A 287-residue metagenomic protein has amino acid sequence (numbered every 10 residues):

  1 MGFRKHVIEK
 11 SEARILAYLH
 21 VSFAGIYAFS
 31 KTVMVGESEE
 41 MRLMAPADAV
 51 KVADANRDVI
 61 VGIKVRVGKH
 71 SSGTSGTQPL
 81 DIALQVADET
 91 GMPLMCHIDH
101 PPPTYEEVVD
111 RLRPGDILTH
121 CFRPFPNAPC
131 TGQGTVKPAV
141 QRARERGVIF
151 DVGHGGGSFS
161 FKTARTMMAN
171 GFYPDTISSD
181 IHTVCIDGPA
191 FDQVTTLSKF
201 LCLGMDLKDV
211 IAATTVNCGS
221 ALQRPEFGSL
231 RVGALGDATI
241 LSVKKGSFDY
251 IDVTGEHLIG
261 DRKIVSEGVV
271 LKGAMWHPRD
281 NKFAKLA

Functional and structural regions predicted by a protein language model:
M1-R66: Divalent-metal coordination cores built from histidine and acidic residues
F3, V21, I63, L118 (+5 more regions): Divalent metal-coordination and catalytic microenvironments
H6-A13, V52, N56, R66 (+10 more regions): Change "in soluble alpha/beta enzymes" to "in soluble alpha/beta proteins
I8-K10, A53-R57, A87, V109-L112 (+3 more regions): Solvent-exposed alpha-helices and their adjacent loops that cap or buttress functional pockets in soluble metabolic
V65-T166, N170-D187: Active-site core of metal-dependent hydrolases
R113, R231-L235, L271: Residue-level recognition of short, solvent-exposed, well-ordered loop/turn junctions that link secondary-structure
K162-V243: His/Asp/Glu-enriched, well-ordered alpha-helical/loop segment that forms or immediately abuts the divalent-metal
G236-L286: C-terminal cap of metal-dependent C-N hydrolases
